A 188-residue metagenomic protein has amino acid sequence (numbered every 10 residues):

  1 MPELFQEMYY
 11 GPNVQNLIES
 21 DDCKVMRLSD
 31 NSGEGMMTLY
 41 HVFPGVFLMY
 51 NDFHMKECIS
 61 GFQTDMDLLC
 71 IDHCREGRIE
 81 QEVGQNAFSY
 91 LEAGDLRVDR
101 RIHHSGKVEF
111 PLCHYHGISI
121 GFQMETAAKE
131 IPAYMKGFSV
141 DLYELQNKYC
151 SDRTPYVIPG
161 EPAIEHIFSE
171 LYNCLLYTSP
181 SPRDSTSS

Functional and structural regions predicted by a protein language model:
M1-Q15: Short Lys/Arg-enriched alpha/beta "domain-start" segment
P2, M124, E161-I164: Alpha-helix initiation and N-capping motif
P12-R27: Order/disorder boundary and secretion-linked terminal/linker segments
V14-L17, Y40, Y177: A short, terminal or domain-edge coil/loop segment
V25-Y143, R153: N-terminal regulatory/effector-sensing and dimerization cores that precede helix-turn-helix DNA-binding domains
H103, G137-S179: Amphipathic alpha-helical segments enriched in hydrophobic/aromatic residues interleaved with Lys/Arg
Y177-S188: Single conserved hydrophobic/aromatic residue that forms the stacking wall/gate of nucleotide- or nucleobase-binding
